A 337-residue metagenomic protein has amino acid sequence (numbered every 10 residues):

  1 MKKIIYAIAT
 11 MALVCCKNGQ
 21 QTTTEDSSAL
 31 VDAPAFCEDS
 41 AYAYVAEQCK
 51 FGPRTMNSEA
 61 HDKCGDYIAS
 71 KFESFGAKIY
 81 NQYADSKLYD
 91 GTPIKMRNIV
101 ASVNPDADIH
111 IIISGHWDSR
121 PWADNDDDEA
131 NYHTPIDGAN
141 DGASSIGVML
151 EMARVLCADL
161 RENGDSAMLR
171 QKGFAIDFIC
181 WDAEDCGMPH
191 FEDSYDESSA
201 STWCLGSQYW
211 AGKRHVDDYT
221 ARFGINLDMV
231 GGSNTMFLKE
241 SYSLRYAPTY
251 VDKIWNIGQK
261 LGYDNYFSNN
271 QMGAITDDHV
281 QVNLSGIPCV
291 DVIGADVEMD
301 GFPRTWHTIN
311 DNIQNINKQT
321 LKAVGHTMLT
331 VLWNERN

Functional and structural regions predicted by a protein language model:
K2-A7: Sec-dependent signal peptide recognition, specifically the positively charged N-region followed immediately by
A12-C15: C-terminal motif of bacterial Sec signal peptides marking the signal peptidase cleavage site
Q21-C64, F75, D300-N315: N-terminal capping segment at the start of a domain
E38-E47, F51, F75, R97-E162 (+3 more regions): Catalytic-core environment of secreted peptidases
A46-D106: A non-catalytic alpha/beta surface segment that caps or lines the substrate-entry region of metallo-dependent hydrolase
Y83-S86, P93, F223, V230-N337: Active-site-adjacent substrate-binding region of metalloamidase/peptidase-like peptide-processing proteins
V100, H110-S114, D177-C180, R222-D228 (+2 more regions): Structural recognition of the beta-strand scaffold that forms the well-ordered cores of secreted hydrolase catalytic
H133-Y246: Acidic/histidine-rich catalytic neighborhood of metal-dependent amide-processing enzymes
